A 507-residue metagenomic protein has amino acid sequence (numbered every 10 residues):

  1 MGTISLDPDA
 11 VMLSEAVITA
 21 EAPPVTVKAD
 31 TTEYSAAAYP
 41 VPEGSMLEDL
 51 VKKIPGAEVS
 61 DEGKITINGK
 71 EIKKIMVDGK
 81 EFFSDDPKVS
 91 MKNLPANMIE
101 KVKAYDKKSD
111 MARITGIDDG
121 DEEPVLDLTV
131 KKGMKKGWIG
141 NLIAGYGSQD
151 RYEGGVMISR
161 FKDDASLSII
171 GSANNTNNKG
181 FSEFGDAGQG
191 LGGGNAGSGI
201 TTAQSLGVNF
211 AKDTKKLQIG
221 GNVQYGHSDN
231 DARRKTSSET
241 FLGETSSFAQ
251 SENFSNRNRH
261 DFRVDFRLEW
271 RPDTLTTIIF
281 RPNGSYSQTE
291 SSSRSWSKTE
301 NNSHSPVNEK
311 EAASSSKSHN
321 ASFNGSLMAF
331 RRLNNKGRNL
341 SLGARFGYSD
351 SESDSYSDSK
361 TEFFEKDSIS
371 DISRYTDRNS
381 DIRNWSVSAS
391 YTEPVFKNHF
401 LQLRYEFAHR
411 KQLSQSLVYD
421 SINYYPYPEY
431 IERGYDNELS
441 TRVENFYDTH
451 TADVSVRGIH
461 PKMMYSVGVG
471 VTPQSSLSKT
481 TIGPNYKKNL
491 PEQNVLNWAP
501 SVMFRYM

Functional and structural regions predicted by a protein language model:
A10, E15, E21-R294, A312-E352 (+4 more regions): Membrane-proximal, glycine/serine-rich, low-complexity loop/turn segments characteristic of large bacterial
D30, K179-G192, R233-Q250, K298-K310 (+4 more regions): Surface-exposed loop/turn segments flanking beta-strands in extracellular/periplasmic regions
P40, S255, S316, R378 (+1 more regions): Short acidic-aromatic active-site loops that bind/stabilize oxyanions
S159-D163, I170, F363-A389: Extended low-complexity acidic/polar segments
R345-S349, N379-S388, T392-L413, E432-M507: Structural signature of Gram-negative outer-membrane beta-barrels, strongest in the C-terminal barrel of TonB-dependent
